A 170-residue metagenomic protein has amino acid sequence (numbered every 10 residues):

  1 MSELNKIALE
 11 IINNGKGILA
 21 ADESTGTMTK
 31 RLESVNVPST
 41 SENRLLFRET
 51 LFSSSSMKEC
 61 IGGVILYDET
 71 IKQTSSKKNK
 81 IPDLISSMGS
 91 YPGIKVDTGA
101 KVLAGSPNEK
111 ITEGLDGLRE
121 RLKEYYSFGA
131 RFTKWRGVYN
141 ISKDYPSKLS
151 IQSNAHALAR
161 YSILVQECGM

Functional and structural regions predicted by a protein language model:
M1-F128, I141, S150: Alpha/beta catalytic barrel-like cores
L118-M170: Helix-rich catalytic cores of soluble enzyme domains
